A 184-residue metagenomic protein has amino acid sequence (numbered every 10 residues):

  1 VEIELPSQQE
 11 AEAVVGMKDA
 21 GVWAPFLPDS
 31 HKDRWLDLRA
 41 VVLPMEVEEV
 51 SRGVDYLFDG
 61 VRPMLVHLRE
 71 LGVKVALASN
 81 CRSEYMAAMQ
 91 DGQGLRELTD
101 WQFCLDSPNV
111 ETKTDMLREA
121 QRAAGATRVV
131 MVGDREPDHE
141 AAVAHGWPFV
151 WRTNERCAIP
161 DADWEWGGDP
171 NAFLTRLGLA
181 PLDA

Functional and structural regions predicted by a protein language model:
V1-D59: N-terminal helical cap/lid subdomain that shapes the substrate entry/recognition surface in HAD-like hydrolases
V1-E4, H31, E70, G94-L98: Short helix-capping segments at alpha-helix termini
S7, V50-R52, V73, C104 (+1 more regions): Short, contiguous strand/loop micro-motifs
V14, K74, M131: Short glycine/serine/threonine-biased micro-segments
E48-L77, A87, T114-D115: Short, acidic loop-to-helix structural element flanking the phosphoryl-transfer center in phosphate-processing enzymes
V66-R69, S83-A184: Asp-based, Mg2+/Mn2+-dependent phosphohydrolase catalytic module
S79-C81: Conserved phosphate-coupling serine/threonine residues in phosphotransfer and NTP-handling enzymes
